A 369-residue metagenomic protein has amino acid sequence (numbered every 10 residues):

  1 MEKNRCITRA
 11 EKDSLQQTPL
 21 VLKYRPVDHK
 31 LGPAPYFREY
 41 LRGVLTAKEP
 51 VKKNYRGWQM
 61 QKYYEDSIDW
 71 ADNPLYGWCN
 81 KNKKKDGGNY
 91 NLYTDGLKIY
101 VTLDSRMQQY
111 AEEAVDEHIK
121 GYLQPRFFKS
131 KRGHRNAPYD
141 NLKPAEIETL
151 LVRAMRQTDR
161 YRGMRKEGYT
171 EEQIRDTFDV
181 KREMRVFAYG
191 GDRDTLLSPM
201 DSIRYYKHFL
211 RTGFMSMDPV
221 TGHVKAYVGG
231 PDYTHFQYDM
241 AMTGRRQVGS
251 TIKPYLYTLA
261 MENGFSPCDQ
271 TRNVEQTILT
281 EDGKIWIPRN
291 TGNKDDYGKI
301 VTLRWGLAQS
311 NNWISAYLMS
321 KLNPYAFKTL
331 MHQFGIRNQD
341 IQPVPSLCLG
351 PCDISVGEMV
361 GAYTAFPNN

Functional and structural regions predicted by a protein language model:
E2-K284, N290-G292, R304-W305, L347-N368: Extended, non-catalytic substrate-recognition/exosite surfaces adjacent to catalytic cores, especially in enzymes
E2-K3, M261, S320, T329-H332: Short polybasic/polar patches that bind polyanions
P50, K294-M319, N323, M331: Metal-dependent DNA phosphodiester-chemistry modules and their immediately adjacent helices/loops in DNA-processing
G87-Y93, W305, Q309-L318, Q339-Q342: Substrate-binding clefts and substrate-entry loops adjacent to catalytic sites of polymer-processing enzymes acting on
L210, Y297, P343: Exposed loop/turn and edge beta-strand positions of beta-sandwich/beta-sheet ligand-binding modules
Y257, A316, K328: Short glycine-/small-residue-rich flexible loop motifs, especially phosphate/cofactor-binding loops
N323-Q339: Short, charged, amphipathic alpha-helices and their helix-cap/turn boundaries
R337-G350: Catalytic-site signature segments of enzymes, centered on catalytic residues
